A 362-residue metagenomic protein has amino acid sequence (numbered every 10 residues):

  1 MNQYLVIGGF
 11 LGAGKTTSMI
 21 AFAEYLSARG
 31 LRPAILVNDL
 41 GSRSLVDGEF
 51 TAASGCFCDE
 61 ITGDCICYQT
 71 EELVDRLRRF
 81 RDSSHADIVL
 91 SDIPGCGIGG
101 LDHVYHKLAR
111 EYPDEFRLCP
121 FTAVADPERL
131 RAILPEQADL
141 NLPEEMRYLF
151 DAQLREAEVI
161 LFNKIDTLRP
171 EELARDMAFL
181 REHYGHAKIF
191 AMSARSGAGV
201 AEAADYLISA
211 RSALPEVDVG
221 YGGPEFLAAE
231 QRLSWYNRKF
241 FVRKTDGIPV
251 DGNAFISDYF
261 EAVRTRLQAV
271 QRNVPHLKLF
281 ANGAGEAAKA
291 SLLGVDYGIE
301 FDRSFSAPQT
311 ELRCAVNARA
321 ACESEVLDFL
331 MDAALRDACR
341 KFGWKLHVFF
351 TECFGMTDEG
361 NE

Functional and structural regions predicted by a protein language model:
M1-I7, G12-T17, S209-E362: P-loop NTP-binding site
N2-G8, A13, T17-Y148: Nucleotide-state-sensitive switch-loop elements of NTP-binding domains
Q3, Q69-E72, G100, M146-Q153 (+6 more regions): Helical mechanochemical/support elements of P-loop NTPase systems and associated helical scaffolds
T16, S27, L31, A109-P113 (+5 more regions): Non-catalytic alpha-helical coupling and interface elements of nucleotide-dependent molecular machines and regulators
I35, I189-A191, V348: A structural preference for short, hydrophobic beta-strand core positions in alpha/beta folds
D47-S54, A174-R181, L330-R336: Short, aromatic/basic amphipathic alpha-helical patches
C65-I66, R195-V200, G285, G355-D358: A short acidic, often aromatic-flanked loop/helix-cap motif at beta-alpha or helix-coil junctions that lines enzyme
R147-E230: Canonical P-loop GTPase G-domain recognition
